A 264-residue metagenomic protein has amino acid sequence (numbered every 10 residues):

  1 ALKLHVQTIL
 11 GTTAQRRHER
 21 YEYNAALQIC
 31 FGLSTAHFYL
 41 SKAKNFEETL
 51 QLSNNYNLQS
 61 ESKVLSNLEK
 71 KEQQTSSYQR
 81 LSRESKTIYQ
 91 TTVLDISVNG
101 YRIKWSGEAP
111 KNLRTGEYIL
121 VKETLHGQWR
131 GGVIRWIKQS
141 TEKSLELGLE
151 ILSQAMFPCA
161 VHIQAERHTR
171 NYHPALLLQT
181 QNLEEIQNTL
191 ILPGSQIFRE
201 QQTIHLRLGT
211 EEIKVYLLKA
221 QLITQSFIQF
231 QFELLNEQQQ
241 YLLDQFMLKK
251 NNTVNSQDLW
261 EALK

Functional and structural regions predicted by a protein language model:
L2-P158, A165-F246, K250-T253, Q257-K264: Short strand-loop-strand
